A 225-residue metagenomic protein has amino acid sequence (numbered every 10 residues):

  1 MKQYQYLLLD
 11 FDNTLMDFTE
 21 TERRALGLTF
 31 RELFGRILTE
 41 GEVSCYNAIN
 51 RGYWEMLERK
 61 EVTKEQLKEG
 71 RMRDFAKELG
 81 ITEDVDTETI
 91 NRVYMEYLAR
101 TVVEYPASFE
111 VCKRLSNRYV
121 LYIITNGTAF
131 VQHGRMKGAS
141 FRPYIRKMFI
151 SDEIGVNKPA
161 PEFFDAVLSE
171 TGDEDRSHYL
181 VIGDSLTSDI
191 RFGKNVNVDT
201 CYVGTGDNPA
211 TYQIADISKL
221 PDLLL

Functional and structural regions predicted by a protein language model:
M1-L7, K113, G127-L225: Asp-based, Mg2+/Mn2+-dependent phosphohydrolase catalytic module
K2-P106: N-terminal helical cap/lid subdomain that shapes the substrate entry/recognition surface in HAD-like hydrolases
E20, R71, P106-F109, S140 (+2 more regions): Solvent-exposed, flexible loop/coil residues
A107-R118: Catalytic-core regions built around general acid/base machinery
R118-Y119, N197: Glycine-centered short loops/turns at secondary-structure junctions
